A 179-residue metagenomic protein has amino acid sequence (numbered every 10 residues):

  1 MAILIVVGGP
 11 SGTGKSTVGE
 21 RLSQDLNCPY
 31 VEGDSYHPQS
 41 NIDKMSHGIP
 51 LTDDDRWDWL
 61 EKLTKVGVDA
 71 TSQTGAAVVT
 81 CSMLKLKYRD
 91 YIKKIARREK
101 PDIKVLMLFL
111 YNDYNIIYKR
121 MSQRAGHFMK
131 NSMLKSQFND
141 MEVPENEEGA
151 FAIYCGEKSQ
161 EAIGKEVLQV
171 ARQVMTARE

Functional and structural regions predicted by a protein language model:
V7: Hydrophobic anchor at the beta1->P-loop junction of P-loop NTPases
S11: The conserved Walker
G14: Conserved glycine(s) of the Walker
T17-V68: Conserved substrate/cofactor phosphate-moiety recognition/catalytic segment in nucleotide-dependent phosphotransferases
H37, M83-K85, Y111-I116, S159: Conserved nucleotide-binding/hydrolysis micro-motifs of P-loop NTPases
K44, I49, A96-P144: A glycine- and Lys/Arg-enriched "phosphate-lid" helix/loop adjacent to the NTP-binding pocket of small-molecule kinases
D54-P101: Glycine-rich phosphate-binding loop used to anchor ATP phosphates in small-molecule kinases, encompassing both
Q123-L168, V174, R178: Small-molecule kinase domains that catalyze NTP-dependent phosphoryl transfer to phosphate-bearing small molecules
